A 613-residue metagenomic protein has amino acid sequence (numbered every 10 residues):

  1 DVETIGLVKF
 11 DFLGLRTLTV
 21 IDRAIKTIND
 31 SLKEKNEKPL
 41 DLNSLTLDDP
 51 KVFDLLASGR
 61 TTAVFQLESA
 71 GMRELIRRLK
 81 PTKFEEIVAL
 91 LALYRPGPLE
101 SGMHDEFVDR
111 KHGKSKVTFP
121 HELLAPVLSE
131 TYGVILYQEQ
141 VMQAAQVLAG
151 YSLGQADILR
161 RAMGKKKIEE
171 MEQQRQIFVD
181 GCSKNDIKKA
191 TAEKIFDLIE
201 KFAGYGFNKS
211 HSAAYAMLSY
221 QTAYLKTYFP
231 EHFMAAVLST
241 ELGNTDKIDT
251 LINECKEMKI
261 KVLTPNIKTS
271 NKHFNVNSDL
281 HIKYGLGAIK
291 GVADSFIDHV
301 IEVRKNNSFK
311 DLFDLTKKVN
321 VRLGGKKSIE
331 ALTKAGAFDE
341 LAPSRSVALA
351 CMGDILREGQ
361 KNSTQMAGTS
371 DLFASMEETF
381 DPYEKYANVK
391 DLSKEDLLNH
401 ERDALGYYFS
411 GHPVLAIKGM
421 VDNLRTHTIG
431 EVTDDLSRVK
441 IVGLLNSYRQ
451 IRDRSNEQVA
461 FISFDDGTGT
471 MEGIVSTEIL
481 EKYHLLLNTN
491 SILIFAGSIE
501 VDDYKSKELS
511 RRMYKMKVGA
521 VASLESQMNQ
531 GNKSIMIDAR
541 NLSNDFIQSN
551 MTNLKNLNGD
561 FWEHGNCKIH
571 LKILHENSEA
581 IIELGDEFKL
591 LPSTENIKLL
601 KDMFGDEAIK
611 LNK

Functional and structural regions predicted by a protein language model:
D1-K613: Noncatalytic, beta-rich nucleic-acid-contacting surfaces in large DNA/RNA-processing enzymes
